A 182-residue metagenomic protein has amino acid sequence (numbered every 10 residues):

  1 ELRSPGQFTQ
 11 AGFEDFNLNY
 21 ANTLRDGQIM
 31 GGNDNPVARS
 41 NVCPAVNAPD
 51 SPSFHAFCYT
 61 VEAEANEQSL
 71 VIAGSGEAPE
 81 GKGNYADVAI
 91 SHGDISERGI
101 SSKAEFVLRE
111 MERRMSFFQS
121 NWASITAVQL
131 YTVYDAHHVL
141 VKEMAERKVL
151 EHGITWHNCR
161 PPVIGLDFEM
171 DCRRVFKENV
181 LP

Functional and structural regions predicted by a protein language model:
E1-P182: Short, polar/acidic, helix-capping and beta-turn segments at strand->helix junctions that line the mouths
